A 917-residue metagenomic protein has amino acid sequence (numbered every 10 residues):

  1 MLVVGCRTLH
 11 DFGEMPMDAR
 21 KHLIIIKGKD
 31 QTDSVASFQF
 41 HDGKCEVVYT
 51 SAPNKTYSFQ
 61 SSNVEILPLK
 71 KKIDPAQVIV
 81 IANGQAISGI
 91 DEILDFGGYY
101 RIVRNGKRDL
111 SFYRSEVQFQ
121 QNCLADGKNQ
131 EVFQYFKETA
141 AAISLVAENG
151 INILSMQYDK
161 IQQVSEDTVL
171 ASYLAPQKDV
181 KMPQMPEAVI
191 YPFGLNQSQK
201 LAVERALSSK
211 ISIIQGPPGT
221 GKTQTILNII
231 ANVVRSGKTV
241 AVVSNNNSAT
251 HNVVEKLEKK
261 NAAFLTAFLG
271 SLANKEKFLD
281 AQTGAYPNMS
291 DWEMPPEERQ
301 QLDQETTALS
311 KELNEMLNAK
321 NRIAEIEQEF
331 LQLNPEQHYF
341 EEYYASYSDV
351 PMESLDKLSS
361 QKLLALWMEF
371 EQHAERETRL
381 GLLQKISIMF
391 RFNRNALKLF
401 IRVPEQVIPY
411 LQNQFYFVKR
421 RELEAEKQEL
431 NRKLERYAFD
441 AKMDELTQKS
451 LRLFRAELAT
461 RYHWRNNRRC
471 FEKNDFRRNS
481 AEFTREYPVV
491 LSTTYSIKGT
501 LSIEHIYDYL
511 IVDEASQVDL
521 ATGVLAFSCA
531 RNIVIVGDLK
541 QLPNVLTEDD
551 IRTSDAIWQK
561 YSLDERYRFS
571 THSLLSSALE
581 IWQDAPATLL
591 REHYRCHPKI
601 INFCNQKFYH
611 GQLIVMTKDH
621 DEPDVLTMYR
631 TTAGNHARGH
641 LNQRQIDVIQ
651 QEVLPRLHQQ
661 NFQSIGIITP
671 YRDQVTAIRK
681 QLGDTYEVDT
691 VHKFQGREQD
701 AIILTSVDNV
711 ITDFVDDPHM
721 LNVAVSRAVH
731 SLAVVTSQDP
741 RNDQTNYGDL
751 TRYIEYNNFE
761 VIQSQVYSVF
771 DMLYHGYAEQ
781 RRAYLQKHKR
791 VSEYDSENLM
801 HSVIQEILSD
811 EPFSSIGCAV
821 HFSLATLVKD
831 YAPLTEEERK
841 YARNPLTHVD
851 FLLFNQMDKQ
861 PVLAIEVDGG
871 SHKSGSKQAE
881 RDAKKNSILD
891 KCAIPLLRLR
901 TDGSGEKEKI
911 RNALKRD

Functional and structural regions predicted by a protein language model:
L2-L69, A76-I79, F264, S271-E276 (+1 more regions): Charged C-terminal transducer/switch regions of large nucleotide-driven machines
V47, N54-R205, K275-E298, A459 (+1 more regions): Pre-P-loop entry segment of helicase/translocase ATPase cores
S88-E92, F96, R104-F112, D179-W292 (+4 more regions): ASCE P-loop NTPase helicase motor core
G127-G194, L364-I506: Conserved helicase NTPase catalytic core signature
H505-I511, R697-D708, S731-V734: A short beta-strand element within the Helicase C-terminal
D550-T588, D624, I711-S814: Helicase C-terminal subdomain and adjacent C-terminal extension
Q612-Q681: Conserved helicase/translocase motor-coupling segment
Y767-D917: Nucleic-acid endo/exonuclease domains
